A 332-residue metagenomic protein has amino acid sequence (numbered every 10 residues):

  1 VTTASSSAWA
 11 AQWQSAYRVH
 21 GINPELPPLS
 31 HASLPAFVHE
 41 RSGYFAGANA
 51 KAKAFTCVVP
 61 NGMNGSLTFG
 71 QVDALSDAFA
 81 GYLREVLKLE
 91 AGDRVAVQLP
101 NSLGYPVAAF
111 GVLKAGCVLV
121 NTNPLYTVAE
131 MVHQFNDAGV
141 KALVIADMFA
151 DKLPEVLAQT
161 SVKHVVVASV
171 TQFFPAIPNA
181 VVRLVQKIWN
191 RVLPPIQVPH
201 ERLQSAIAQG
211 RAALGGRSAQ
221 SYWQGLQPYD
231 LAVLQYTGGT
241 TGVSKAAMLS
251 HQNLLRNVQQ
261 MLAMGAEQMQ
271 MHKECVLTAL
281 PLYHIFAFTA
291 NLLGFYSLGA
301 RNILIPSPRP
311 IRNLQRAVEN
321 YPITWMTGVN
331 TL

Functional and structural regions predicted by a protein language model:
T2-W9, P28-A54, A74: A short N-terminal helical cap/helix-turn-helix that marks the beginning of AMP-binding/adenylate-forming
K51-E90, A96-S102, P106-F110, T127-V132: Conserved AMP-binding/adenylate-forming core of the ANL superfamily
V58, R94, P100-V120, P124-V128 (+6 more regions): A short helix-loop-beta submotif of the ANL/AMP-binding
V86-E90, G210-Y229, L234-T278, A300: Conserved adenylate-forming
L99-P100, C117-H133, D147-K152, A300-Y321 (+1 more regions): ATP-dependent adenylate-forming carboxylate-activation enzymes
I145-E155, A168-A176, L280, I323-L332: Adenylate-forming
V156-P228: ANL superfamily adenylate-forming
L255-C275, I285-W325: Conserved AMP-binding/adenylation subdomain of ANL enzymes
